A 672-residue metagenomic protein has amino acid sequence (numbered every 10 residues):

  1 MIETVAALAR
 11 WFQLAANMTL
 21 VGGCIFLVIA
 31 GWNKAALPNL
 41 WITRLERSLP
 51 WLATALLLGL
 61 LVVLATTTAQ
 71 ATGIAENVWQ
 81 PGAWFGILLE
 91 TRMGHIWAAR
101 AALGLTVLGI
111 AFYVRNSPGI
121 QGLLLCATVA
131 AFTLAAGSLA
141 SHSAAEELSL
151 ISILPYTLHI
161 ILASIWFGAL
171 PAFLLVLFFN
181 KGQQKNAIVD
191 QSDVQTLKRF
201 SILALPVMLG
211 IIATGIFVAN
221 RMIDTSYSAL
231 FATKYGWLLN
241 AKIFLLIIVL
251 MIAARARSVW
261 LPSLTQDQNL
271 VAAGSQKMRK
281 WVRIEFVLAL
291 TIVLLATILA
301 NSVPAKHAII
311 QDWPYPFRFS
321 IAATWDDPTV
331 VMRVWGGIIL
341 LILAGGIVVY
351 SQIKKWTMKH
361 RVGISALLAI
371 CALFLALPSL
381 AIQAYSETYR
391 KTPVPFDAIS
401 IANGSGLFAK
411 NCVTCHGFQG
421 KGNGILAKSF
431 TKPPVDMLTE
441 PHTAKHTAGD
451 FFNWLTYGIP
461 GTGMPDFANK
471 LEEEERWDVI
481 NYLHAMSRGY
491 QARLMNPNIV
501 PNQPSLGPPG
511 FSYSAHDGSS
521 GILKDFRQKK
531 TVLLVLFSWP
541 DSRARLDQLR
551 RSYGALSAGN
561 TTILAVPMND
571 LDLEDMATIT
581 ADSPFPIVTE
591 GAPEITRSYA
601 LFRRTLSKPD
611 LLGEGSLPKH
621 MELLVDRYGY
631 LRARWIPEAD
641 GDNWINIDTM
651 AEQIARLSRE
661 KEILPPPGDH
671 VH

Functional and structural regions predicted by a protein language model:
M1-L373, L377-E387: Polytopic transmembrane helical bundles with strong interfacial aromatic enrichment
Y385-L407: Electrostatic cytochrome c docking/interface patches
F396, S512-V532, R551: A short beta-strand-turn-helix
I399-G417, K421, F451-N453, Y457 (+1 more regions): Sequence/structural segment immediately N-terminal to covalent heme-attachment motifs in c-type and related
S429-R488, R656-S658: Extracytoplasmic electron-transfer domains, predominantly the class I c-type cytochrome c fold
N481-S512, R527: N-proximal helix/coil linker or "cap" segments that precede and/or mark the start of modular domains
G489-P504, P609-H672: Thiol-/selenol-based redox modules, centered on thioredoxin-like and closely related oxidoreductase domains
D541-R597: Structural microenvironment flanking redox-active thiols in thiol-disulfide oxidoreductases
